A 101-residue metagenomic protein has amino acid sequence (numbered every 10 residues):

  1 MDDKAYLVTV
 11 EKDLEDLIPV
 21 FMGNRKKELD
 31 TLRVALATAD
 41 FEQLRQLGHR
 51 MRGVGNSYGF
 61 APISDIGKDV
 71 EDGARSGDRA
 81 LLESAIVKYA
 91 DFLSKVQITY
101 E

Functional and structural regions predicted by a protein language model:
M1-E101: Two-component system phosphorelay core
